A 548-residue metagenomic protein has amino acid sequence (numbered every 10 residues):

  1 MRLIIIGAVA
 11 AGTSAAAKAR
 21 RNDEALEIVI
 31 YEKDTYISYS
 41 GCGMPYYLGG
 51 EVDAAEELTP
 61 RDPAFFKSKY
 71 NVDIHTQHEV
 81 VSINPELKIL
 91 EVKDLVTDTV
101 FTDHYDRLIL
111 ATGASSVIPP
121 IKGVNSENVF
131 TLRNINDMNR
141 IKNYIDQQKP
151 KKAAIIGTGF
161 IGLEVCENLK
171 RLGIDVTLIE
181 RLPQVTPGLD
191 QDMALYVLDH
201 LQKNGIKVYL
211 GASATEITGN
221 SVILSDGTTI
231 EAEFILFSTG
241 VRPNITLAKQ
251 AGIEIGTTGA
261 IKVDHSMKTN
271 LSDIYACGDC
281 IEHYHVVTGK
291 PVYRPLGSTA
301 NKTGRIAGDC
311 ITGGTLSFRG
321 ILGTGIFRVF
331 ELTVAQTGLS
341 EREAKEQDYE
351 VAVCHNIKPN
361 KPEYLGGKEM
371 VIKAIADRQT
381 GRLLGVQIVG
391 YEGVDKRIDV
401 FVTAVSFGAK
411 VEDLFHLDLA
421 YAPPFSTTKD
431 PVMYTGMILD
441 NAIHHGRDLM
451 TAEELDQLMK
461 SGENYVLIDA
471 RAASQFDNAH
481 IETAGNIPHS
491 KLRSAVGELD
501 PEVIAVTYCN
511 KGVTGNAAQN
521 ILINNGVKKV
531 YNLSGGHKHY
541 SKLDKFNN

Functional and structural regions predicted by a protein language model:
M1, R21, C280-E392, S426-T427 (+1 more regions): Mid-to-C-terminal Rossmann-like scaffold of FAD/NAD(P)H-dependent oxidoreductases
M1-D73, Q77, C166-L189, T324 (+3 more regions): Beta1-alpha1 glycine-rich phosphate/pyrophosphate-binding loop at the start of Rossmann-like nucleotide-binding domains
A25-E27, H75-V96, D103, K170-V263 (+1 more regions): A Rossmann-like FAD-binding core segment of flavoenzymes
T59, K152-A154, F160-E216, P295-T299 (+2 more regions): Rossmann-like dinucleotide-binding cores of NAD(P)H-dependent redox enzymes
H104-G113, A232-G240, G304, G381: Short hydrophobic core segments
L110-L172, K207, V263-H265, I487-K491 (+2 more regions): Glycine-rich dinucleotide-binding loop and its adjacent helix/turn
N125-K149, N220-I223, T229-I306, V400 (+2 more regions): FAD-site-proximal beta/loop scaffold in flavoenzymes
E412-V466, A473-V506, N510-N548: Rhodanese-like catalytic fold shared by cysteine-dependent sulfurtransferases and DSP/PTP-type phosphatases
